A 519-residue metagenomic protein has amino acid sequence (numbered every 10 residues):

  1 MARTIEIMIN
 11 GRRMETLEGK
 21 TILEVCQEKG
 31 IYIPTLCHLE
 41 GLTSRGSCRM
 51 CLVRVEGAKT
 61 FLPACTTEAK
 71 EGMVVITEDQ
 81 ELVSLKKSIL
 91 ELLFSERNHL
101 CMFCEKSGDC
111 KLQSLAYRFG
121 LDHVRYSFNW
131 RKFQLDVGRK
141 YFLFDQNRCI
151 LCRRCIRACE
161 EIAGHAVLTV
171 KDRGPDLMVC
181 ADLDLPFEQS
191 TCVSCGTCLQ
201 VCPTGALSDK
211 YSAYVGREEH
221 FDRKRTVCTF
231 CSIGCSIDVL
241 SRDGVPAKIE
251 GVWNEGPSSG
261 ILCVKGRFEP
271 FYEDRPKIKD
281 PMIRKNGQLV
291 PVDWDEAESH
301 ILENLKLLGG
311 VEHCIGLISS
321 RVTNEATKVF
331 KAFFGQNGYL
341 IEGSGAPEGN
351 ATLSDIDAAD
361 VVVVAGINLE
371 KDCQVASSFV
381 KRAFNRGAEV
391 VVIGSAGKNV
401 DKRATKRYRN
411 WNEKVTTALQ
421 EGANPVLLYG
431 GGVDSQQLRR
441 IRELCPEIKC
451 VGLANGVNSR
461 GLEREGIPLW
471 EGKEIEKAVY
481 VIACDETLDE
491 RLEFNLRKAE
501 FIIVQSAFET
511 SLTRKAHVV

Functional and structural regions predicted by a protein language model:
A2-G19, E24-Q27, L39, R54-A58 (+2 more regions): N-terminal export/assembly segments and adjacent metallocofactor-ligating motifs of anaerobic energy-metabolism
E18-G19, G46, R514-A516: Short glycine/proline-enriched turns and hinge-like loops at secondary-structure junctions
V25, I33-P34: Protein-protein interaction/assembly regions in multi-subunit complexes
L36-S44: Serine/threonine-rich, repeat-prone extracellular segments and beta-strand-based repeat modules of secreted/surface
S44-R49, D357: A short, glycine/Asx- and small/polar-enriched loop/turn that sits immediately N-terminal to a beta-strand
C51-V53, V504: Glycine-rich beta-alpha loop elements in corrinoid/cobalamin-binding modules across cobalamin-dependent enzymes
A64-K70: Structured interaction patches on ligand/partner-binding surfaces of diverse proteins
N337, G343-V519: Non-catalytic alpha/beta scaffold blocks inside enzyme catalytic domains
